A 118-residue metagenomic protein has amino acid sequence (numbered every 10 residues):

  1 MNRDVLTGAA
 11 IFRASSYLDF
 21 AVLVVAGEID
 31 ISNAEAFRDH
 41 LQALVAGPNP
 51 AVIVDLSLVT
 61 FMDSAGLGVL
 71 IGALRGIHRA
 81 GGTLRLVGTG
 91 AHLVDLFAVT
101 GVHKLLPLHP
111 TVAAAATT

Functional and structural regions predicted by a protein language model:
M1-R3, T118: Positively charged, low-complexity terminal tracts and the immediately adjacent first secondary-structure elements
R3-D4, A46: Short, charged helix-to-loop "capping" segments that act as catalytic/coupling loops
D4-D39, L58: STAS-typified acidic loop motif
E28-L106: Amphipathic alpha-helical interaction surfaces in cytosolic regulatory modules
P107-T111: Short acidic-hydrophobic, aromatic-tinged amphipathic segments that line or gate anion-handling sites
A114-A115: Short alpha-helical segment
